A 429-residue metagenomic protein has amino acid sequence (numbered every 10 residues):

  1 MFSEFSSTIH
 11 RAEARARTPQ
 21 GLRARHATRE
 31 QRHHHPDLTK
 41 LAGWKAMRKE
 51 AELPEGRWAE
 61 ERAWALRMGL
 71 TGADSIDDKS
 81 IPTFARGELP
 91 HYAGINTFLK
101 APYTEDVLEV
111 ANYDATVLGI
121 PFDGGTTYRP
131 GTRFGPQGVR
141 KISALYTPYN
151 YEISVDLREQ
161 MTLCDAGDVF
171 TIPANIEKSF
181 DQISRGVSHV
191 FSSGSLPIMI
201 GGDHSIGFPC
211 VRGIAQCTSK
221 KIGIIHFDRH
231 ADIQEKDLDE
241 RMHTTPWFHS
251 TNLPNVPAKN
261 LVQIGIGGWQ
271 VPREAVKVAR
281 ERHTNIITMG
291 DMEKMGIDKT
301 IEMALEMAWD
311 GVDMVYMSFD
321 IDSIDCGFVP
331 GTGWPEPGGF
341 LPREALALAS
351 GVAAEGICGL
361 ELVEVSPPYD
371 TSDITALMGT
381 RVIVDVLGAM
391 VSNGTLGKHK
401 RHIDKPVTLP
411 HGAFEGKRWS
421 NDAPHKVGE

Functional and structural regions predicted by a protein language model:
M1-H33: N-terminal mitochondrial targeting presequence
R32-E429: Conserved alpha-helical scaffold segments that buttress catalytic/binding sites
